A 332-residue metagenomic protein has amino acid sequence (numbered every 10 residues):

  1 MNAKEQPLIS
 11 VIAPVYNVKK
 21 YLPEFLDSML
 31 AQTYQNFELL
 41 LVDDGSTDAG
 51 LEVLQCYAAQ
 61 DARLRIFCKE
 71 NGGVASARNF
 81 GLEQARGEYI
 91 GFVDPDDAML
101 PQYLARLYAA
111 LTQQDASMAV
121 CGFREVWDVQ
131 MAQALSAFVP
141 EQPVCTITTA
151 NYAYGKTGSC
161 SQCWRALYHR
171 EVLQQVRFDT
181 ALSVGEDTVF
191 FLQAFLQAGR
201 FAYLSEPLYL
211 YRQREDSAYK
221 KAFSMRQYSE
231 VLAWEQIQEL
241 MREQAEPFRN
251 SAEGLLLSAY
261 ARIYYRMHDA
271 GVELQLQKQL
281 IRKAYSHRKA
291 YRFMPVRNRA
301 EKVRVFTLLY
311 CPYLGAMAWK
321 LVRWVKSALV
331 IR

Functional and structural regions predicted by a protein language model:
Q6-I9, L30-L41, A49, D61-R65: Short loop->beta transition adjacent to catalytic acidic/histidine clusters or analogous donor-positioning motifs
N17-A31: Short, well-formed alpha-helical segments that are part of the catalytic scaffolds of diverse glycosyltransferases
Q35, D43-E52, E70, D94: A conserved acidic beta->alpha catalytic loop
K69-A85: Glycine-rich, basic loop-to-helix element that forms the pyrophosphate-binding segment of sugar-nucleotide handling
V74, P95-A202, Y209-M225: Donor-binding/catalytic cores of nucleotide-activated saccharide and glycerol-phosphate transferases/polymerases
I90: Short aromatic/hydrophobic "clamp" motif used to bind/position activated sugar donors
A116, A270-R332: Membrane-interface aromatic/basic loop that binds lipid-linked glycans or pyrophosphate carriers, typified by
E206-R214, K220-P247, R262-A290: Catalytic core of nucleotide-sugar-dependent glycosyltransferases
